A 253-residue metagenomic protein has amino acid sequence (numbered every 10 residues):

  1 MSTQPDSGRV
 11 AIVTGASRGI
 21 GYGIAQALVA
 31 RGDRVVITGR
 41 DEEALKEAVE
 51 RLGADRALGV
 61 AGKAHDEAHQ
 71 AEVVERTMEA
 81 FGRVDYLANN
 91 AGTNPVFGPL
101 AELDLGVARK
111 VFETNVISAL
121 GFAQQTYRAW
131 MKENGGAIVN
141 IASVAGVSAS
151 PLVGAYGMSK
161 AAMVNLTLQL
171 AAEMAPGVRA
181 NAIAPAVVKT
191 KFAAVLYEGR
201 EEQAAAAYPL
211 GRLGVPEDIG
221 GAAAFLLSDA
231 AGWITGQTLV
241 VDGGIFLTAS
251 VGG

Functional and structural regions predicted by a protein language model:
S2, N94-F97, S148, A224 (+1 more regions): Short C-terminal tail/terminal secondary-structure segment of NAD(P)H-dependent dehydrogenase/reductase domains
S17-G19: Conserved glycine-rich cofactor-binding loop
G98-L100, V107-F112, I138, A193 (+1 more regions): Substrate-binding pocket helix/loop in short-chain dehydrogenase/reductase
L120, A182-P185, E202-I234, V241-G243: C-terminal helical subdomain
A123, S159, T167: Active-site helix of classical SDR
R128, A171-P176, G232: Alpha-helical segment proximal to the catalytic Tyr-Lys
S143: Residue(s) in the substrate-gating loop at a strand-loop-helix junction that position the organic substrate next
